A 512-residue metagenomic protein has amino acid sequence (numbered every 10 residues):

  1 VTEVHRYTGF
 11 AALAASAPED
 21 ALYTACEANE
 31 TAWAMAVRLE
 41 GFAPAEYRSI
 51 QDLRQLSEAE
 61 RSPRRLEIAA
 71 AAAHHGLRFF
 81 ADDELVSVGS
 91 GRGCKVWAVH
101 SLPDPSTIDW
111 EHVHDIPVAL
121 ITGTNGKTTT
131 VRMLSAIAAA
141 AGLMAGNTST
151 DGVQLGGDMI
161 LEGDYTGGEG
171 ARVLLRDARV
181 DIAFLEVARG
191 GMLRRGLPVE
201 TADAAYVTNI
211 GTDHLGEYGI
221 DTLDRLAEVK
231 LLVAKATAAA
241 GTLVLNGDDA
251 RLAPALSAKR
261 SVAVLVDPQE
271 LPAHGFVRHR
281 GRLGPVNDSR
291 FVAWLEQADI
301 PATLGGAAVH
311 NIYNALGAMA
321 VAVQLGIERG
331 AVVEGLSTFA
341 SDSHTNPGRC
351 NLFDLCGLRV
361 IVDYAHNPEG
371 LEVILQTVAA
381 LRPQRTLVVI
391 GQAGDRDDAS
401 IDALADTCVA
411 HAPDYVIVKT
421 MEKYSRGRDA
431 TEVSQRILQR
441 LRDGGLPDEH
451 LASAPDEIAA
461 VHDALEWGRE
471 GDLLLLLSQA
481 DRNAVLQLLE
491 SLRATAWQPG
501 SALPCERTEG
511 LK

Functional and structural regions predicted by a protein language model:
V1-P117: Preference for protein termini
A72, T148, E186, T208 (+7 more regions): Residue-level signal for inorganic ion chemistry
T107-D151: Walker A (P-loop) phosphate-binding motif
L155-S257: Flexible active-site lid/hinge loop adjacent to a nucleotide/diphosphate and Mg2+-phosphate binding pocket
V199-I210, R225-L231, V262-P268, L438-Q439 (+1 more regions): A short, gly/pro- and small-residue-rich
I220-A227, L231, R260-E372: Adenine nucleotide phosphate-binding catalytic loops in nucleotide-utilizing enzymes
T237-T242, K259-V262, P413, D448-E449: A short helix->loop->beta-strand "cap" motif at the edges of active sites that frequently abuts
A308, A320-G330, E334-K512: ATP-dependent carboxylate-amine ligase
